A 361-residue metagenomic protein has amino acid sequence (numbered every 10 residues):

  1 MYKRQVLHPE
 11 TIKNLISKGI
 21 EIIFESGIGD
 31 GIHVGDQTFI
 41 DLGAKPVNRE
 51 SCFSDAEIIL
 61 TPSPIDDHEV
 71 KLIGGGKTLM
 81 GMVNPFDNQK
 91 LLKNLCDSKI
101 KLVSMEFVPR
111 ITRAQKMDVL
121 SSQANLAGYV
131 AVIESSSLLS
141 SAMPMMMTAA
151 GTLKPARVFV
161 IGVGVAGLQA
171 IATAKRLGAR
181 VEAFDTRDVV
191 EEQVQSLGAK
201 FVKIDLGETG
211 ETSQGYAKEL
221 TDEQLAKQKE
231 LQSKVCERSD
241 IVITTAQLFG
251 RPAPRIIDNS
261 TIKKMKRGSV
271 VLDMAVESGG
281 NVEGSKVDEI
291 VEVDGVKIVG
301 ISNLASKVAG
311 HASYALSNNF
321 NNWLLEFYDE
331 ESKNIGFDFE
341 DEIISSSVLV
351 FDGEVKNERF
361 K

Functional and structural regions predicted by a protein language model:
M1-Q5: Conserved small/polar residues in nucleotide/adenosyl-binding loops
I12, I16-G31, D185: Short internal beta-strands
I23-K45: N-terminal beta-loop-helix "entrance" segment that forms/cooperates in small-molecule cofactor or anionic ligand
G43-S54, P64-I65, T212-V242, A246-N259 (+3 more regions): A structured beta-alpha segment of the ubiquitous adenosine-cofactor-binding alpha/beta core
S54, I58-S136: Phosphate/diphosphate ligand-binding glycine-rich loop within oxidoreductases
I73-M105, I241-V299: ADP-ribose/adenylate-binding Rossmann-like module
E106-F107, T112-A149, P155, V276 (+1 more regions): Adenosine-phosphate binding glycine-rich loop
G162-G164: Glycine-rich Rossmann-fold phosphate-binding loop(s) that bind the pyrophosphate of adenine dinucleotide cofactors
